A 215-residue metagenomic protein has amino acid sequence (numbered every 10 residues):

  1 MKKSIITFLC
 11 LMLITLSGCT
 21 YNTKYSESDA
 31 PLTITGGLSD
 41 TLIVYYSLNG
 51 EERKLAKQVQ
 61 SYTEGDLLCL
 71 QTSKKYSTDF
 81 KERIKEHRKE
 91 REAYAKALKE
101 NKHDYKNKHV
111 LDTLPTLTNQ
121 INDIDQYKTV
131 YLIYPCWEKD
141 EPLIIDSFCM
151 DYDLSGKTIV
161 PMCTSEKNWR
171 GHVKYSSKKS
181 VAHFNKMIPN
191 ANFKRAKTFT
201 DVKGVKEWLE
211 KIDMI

Functional and structural regions predicted by a protein language model:
M1-S4: Positively charged n-region of N-terminal signal peptides that target proteins for export
F8, L16-S73, E86-I215: FMN-binding flavodoxin-like domain, especially the glycine-rich phosphate-binding loop
K75-F80: Short, charged, surface-exposed secondary-structure boundary motifs
R83: Flexible, surface-exposed loop/gating regions in the mature catalytic domains of secreted/periplasmic hydrolases
